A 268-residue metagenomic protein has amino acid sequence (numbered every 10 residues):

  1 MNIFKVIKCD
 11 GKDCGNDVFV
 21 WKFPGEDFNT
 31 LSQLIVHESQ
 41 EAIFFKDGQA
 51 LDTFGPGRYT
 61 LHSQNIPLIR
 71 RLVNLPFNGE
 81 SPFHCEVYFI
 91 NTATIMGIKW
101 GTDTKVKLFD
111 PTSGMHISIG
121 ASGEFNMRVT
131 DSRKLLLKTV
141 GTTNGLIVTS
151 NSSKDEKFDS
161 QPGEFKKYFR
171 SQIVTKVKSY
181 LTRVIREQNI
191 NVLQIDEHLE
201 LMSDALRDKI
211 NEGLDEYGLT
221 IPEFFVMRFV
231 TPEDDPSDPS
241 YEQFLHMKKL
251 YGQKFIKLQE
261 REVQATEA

Functional and structural regions predicted by a protein language model:
M1-N2: N-terminal, Lys/Arg-enriched amphipathic/low-complexity engagement segments that precede the first folded domain
I7-L135: Hydrophobic membrane-anchoring helix/hairpin
T92-I95, W100-A268: Elongated, amphipathic alpha-helices that form coiled-coils and helical stalk/scaffold elements used
